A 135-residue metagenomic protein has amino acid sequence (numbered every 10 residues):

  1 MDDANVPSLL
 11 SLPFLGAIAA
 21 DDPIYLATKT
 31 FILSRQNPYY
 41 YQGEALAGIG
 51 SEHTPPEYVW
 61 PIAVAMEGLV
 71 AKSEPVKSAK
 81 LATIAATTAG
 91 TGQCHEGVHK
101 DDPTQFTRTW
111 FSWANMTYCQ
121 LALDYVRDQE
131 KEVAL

Functional and structural regions predicted by a protein language model:
M1-A63, V70-K72: Extended ligand-binding clefts on enzyme/binding-domain cores
S51-K72, K77-L135: CBM-like carbohydrate-recognition segments
